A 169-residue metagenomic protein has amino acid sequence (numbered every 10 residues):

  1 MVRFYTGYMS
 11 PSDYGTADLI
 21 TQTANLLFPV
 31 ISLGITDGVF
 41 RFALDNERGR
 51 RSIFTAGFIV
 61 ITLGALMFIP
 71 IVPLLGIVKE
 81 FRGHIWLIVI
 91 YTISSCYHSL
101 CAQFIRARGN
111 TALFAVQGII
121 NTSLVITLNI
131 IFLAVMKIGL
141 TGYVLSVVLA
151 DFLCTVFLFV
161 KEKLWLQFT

Functional and structural regions predicted by a protein language model:
M1-T36, T122-I126: Signature of the first transmembrane helix
V2-G7, A65-W86: Short membrane-interface helical motifs at transmembrane helix boundaries in multi-pass membrane transporters
Y8-P11, N46, A107-R108, V135-K137: Helix-loop interface residues and adjacent transmembrane-helix termini in multi-pass membrane transporters, primarily
Y14-G15, S52-I53, T111-A115, Y143: Alpha-helical transmembrane segments and their helix-entry boundary regions
L19-I20, A24-L75: Membrane-water interface segments that mark the loop-to-transmembrane alpha-helix transition
R41-N46, S95-G118: Membrane-interface junctions at transmembrane-helix termini in multi-pass inner-membrane proteins
I69-P73, L100-F104, I126-I131: Alpha-helical transmembrane segments of multipass membrane proteins
W86-V89, A115-L164: Hydrophobic alpha-helical transmembrane segments
